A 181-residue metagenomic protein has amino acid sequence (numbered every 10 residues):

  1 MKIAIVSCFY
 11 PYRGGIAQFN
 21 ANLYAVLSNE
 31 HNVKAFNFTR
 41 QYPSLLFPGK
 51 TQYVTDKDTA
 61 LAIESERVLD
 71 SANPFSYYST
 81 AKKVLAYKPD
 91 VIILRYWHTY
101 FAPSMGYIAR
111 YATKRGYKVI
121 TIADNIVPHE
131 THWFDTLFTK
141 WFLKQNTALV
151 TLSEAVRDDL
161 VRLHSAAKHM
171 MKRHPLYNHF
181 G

Functional and structural regions predicted by a protein language model:
S7-A21, P43, W97-A102: A short, glycine/small-residue-rich beta-strand->loop->alpha-helix junction that serves as a flexible
F9-R13, A25-A86, V156: N-terminal strand-loop element at the rim of the active site of nucleotide-sugar-dependent glycosyltransferases
I16-F19, F38, T151-S153, H174: Replace "coordinates the UDP/GDP/TDP-sugar" with "coordinates nucleotide-activated sugar donors
P74-T80, I92-R115: An aromatic- and histidine-rich active-site surface loop
K88-D90: Proline-aspartate-enriched helix->loop->beta-strand connector
K118, I126-Q145: Nucleotide-sugar donor phosphate/pyrophosphate-binding loop at the beta->alpha transition of glycosyltransferases
I120, N146-E154: A short beta-strand/loop micro-motif in the catalytic core of glycosyltransferases that engages the nucleotide-sugar
H132, V161-R162, M170, P175-G181: Acidic anion/phosphate-binding donor-loop and adjacent secondary structure in glycosyltransferase catalytic cores
